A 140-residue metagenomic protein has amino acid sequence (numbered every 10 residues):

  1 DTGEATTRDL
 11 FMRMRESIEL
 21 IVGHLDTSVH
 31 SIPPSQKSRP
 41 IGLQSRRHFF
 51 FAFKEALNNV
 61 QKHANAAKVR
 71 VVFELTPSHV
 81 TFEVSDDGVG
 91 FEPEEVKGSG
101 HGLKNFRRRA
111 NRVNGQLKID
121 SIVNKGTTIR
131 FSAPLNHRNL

Functional and structural regions predicted by a protein language model:
D1-L140: Coiled-coil dimerization/phosphotransfer module
